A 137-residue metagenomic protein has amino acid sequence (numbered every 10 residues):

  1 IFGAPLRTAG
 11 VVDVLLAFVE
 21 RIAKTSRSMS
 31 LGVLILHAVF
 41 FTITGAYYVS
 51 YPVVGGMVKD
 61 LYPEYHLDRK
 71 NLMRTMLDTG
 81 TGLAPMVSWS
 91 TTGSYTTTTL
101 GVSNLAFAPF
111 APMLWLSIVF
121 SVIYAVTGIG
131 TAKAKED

Functional and structural regions predicted by a protein language model:
I1, V14-F18, I22-A23: Hydrophobic transmembrane alpha-helices of multi-pass solute/ion transporters
F2, L6, F40, F120-Y124 (+1 more regions): Alpha-helical membrane-inserting segments
G3-D13, F41-V53, L83-S90: Short helix-coil transition sites and intra-membrane helix breaks within transmembrane domains of multi-pass
V14-A17, Y48-Y62, S90-G101: Re-entrant/interfacial helical elements at transmembrane boundaries that shape and gate the permeation pathway
V19-M57: Hydrophobic alpha-helical transmembrane segments of multi-pass integral membrane proteins, predominantly secondary
S28-F41, Y65-M86, F110-I118: Alpha-helical transmembrane segments of multi-pass membrane proteins
G93-D137: Juxtamembrane and boundary regions of transmembrane helices in multi-pass small-molecule transporters and channels
